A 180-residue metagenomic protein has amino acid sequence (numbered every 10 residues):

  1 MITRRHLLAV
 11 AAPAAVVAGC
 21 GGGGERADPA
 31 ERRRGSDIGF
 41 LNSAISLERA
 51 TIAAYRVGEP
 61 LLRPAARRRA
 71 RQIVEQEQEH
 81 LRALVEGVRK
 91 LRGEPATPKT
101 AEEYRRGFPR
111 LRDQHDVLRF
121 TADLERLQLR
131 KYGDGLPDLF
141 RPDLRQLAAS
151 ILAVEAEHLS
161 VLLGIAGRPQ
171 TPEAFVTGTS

Functional and structural regions predicted by a protein language model:
I2, A9-P13, G21-S180: All-alpha RGS (Regulator of G-protein Signaling) helical domain and cognate RGS-like helical scaffolds
